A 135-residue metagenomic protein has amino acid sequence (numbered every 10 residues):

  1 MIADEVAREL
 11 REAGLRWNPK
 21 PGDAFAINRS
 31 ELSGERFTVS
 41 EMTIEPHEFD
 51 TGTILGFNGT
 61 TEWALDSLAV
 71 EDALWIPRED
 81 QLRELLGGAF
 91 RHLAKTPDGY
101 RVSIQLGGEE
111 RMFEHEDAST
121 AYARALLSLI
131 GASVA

Functional and structural regions predicted by a protein language model:
M1-E31: Extreme N-terminal leader/activation tails
I2, L74, D117-A118: Short amphipathic alpha-helical segments
D4, G22, E79, S119-Y122 (+1 more regions): Functionally constrained cores in energy, signaling, and assembly domains
R16, E35, S40-M112: N-terminal segment of the canonical double-stranded RNA-binding domain
P19, N28, S33, T120 (+1 more regions): Generic alpha-helical propensity signal that fires on short helical segments and nearby coil/disordered stretches
R111-A135: Ampiphathic alpha-helical segments that act as solvent-exposed interaction surfaces
